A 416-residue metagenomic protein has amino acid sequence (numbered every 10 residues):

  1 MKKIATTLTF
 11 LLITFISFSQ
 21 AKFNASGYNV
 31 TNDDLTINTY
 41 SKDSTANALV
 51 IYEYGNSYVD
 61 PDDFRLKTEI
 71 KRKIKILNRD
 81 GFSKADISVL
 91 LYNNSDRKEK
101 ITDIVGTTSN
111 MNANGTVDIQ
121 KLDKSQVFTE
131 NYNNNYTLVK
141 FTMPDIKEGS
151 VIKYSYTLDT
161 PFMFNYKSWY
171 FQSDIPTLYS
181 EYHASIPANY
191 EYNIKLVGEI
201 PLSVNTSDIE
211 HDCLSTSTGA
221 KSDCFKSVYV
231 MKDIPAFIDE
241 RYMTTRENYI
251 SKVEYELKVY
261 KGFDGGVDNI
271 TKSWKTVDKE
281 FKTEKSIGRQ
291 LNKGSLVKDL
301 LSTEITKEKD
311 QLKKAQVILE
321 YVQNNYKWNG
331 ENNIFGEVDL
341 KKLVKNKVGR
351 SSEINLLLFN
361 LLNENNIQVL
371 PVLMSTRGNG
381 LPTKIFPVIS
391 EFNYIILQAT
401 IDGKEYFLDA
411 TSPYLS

Functional and structural regions predicted by a protein language model:
M1-A25: Bacterial Sec-dependent N-terminal signal peptides
A5-L8, L319-Q323, K342-K345, N355-N360: Contiguous, well-ordered alpha-helical segments that form the cores/surfaces of helical PPI scaffolds
A5-L8, S83, M163, N193 (+2 more regions): Secondary-structure transition/capping residues
T14, L91-N93, N324-N325: A short structural micro-motif
Q20-T271, E353-N363, V369-S416: Beta-strand-rich, non-transmembrane domain signature
P144, D310-K314, L343-I354, I389: Secondary-structure capping and boundary motifs in well-ordered enzyme cores
S273-N346: Secondary-structure boundary elements
Q323-K327, L362-N363, I367: Hydrophobic/aromatic-lined pockets within catalytic cores
